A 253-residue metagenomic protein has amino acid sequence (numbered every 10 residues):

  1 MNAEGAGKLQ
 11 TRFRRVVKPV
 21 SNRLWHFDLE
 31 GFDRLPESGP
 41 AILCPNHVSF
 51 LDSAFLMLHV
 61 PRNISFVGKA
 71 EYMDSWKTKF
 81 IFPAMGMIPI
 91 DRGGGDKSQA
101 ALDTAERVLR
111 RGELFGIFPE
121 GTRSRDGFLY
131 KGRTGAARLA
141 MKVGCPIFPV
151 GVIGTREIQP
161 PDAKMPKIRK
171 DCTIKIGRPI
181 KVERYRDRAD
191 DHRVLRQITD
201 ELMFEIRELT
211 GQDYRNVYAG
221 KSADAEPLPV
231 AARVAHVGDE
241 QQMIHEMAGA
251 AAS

Functional and structural regions predicted by a protein language model:
M1-L9, Q99-S253: Non-catalytic C-terminal accessory region of glycerolipid acyltransferases and related lyso-lipid remodeling enzymes
M1-R23: Extreme N-terminal tail/first-helix region
R15, N22-R23, L35-K97: Catalytic core of membrane glycerolipid acyltransferases/transacylases, capturing the structured, soluble-facing
V20-N22, I81-F82, V108, L139-A140: A generic structural signal for well-ordered alpha-helical segments
N22-E30, K97-Q99, R156-Q159: Short gly/ser/thr-rich secondary-structure transition/capping motifs
L29, F66, M87-P89, I147 (+1 more regions): Conserved beta-strand scaffold positions in the cores of enzyme catalytic domains, especially in NTP/NDP-utilizing
F32, N46, K69, G93 (+3 more regions): Generic beta-structure capping elements
D33-L35, E106-R107: Short amphipathic alpha-helix with an adjacent loop that forms part of the alpha/beta core around
